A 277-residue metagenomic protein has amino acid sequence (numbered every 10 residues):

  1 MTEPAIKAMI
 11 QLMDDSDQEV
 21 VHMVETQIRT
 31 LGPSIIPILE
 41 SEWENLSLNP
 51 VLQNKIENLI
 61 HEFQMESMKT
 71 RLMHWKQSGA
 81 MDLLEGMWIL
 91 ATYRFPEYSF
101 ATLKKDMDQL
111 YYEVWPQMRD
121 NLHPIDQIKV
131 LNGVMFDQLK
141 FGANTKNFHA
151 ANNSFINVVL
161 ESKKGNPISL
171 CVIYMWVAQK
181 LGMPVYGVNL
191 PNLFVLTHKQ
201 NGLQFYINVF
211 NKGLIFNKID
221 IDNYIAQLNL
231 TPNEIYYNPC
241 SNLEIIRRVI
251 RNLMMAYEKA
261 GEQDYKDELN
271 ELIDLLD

Functional and structural regions predicted by a protein language model:
M1-D277: A structural boundary/capping signal
